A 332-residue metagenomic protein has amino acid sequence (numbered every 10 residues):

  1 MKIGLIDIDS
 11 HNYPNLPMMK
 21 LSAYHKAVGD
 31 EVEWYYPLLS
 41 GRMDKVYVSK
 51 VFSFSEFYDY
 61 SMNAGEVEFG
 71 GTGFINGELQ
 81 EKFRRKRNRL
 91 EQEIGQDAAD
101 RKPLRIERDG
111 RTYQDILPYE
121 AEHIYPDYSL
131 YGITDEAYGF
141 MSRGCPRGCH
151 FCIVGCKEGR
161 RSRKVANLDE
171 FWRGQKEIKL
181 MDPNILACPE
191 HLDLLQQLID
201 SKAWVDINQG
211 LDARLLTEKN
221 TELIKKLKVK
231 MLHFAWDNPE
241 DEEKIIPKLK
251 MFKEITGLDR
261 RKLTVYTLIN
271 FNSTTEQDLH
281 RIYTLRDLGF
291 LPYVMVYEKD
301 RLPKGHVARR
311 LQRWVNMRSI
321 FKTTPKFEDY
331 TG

Functional and structural regions predicted by a protein language model:
M1-F69, G73-E81: A short, structured N-terminal alpha-helical element that caps or precedes a catalytic domain
L5, S10, Y47-V51, I153-K248 (+2 more regions): Core AdoMet radical
N15, D44-V46, Y58, N76-K86 (+5 more regions): Short, charged, surface-exposed secondary-structure boundary motifs
P17, Y131-D169: Canonical Radical SAM [4Fe-4S] cluster-binding loop centered on the CxxxCxxC motif and its immediate flanking residues
L21, E56-N63, L194, K219-L223 (+2 more regions): A general structural detector for well-ordered alpha-helical segments in enzyme core domains, enriched
K26, I199, Y283-D287: Anion (oxyanion) recognition and catalysis
V67-Y125: Ser/Thr/Gly-rich flexible loops in soluble cytosolic domains mediating phosphotransfer, phosphorylation
K226, M231-H233, E240-G332: A structural motif corresponding to the C-terminal lobe/cap of the Radical SAM core domain
